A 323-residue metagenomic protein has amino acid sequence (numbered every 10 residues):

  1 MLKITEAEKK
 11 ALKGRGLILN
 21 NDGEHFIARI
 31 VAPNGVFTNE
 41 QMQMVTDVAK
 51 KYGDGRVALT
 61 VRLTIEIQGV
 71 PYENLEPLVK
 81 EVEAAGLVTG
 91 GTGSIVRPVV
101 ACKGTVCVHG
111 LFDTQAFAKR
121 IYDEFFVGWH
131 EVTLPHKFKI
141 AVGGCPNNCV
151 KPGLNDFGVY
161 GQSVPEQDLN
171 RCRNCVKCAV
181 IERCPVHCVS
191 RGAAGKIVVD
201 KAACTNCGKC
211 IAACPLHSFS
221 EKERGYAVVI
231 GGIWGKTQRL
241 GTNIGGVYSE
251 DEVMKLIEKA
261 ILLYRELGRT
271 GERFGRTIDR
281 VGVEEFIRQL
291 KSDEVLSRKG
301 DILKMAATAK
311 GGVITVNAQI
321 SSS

Functional and structural regions predicted by a protein language model:
M1-H25, G35: Intrinsically disordered, low-complexity polar/charged tails and linkers
L2-I4, F26-K177, A202-A203, V316-S323: Small-residue-enriched alpha-helical segments and adjacent helix-cap loops that form tight helix-helix packing
D47-D54, L87, F126-H130, V186-S190 (+3 more regions): Generic secondary-structure signature for well-ordered alpha-helical cores
D54-V61, T92-G93, E131-K137, E266-R280 (+1 more regions): Flexible, glycine/charged-enriched surface loops at secondary-structure junctions
K139-P146, G275-F286: A glycine-rich phosphate-binding loop feature that marks nucleotide/adenosyl-phosphate handling sites
K177-V199, K209-G225: Iron-sulfur cluster-binding cysteine motifs and their immediate structural context in ferredoxin-like electron-transfer
W234-R269: A hydrophobic, small-residue-rich beta->alpha segment in the mid-to-C-terminal subdomain of diverse proteins
I287-S323: C-terminal, charged low-complexity interaction regions
